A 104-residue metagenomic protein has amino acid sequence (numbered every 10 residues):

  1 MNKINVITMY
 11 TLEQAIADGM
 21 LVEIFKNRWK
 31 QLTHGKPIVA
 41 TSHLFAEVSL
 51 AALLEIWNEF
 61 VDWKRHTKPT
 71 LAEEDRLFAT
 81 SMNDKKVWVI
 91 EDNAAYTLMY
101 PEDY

Functional and structural regions predicted by a protein language model:
N2-R76: Compact soluble domain cores
K68-Y104: Short, compact, well-ordered microdomains
